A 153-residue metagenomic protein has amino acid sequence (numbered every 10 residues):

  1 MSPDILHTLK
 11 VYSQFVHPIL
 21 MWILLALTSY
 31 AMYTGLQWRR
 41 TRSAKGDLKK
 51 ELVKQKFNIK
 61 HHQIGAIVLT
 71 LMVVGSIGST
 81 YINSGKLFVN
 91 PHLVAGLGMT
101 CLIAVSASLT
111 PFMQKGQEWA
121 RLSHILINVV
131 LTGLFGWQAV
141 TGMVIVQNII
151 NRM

Functional and structural regions predicted by a protein language model:
M1-M153: Membrane-embedded alpha-helical bundles that constitute the cytochrome b-like, heme-associated redox core of multi-pass
